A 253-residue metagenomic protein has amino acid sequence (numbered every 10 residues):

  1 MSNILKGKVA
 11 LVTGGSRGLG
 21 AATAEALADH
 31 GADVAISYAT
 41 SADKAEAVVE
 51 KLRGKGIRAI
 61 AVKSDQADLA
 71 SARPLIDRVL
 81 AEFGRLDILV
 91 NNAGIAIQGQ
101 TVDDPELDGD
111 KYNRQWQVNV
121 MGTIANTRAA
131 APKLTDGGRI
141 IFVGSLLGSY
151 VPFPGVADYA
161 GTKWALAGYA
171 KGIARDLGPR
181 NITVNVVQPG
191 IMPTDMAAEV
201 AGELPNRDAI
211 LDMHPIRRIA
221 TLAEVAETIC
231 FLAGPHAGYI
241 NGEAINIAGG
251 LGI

Functional and structural regions predicted by a protein language model:
V9, S16-R17: Conserved glycine-rich cofactor-binding loop
A42-D43, K63-L75, G109: The beta1-alpha1 cofactor-binding region of Rossmann-like NAD(H)/NADP(H)-dependent oxidoreductases
R73, A96-N113, P154-D158, A198-G202: Conserved mid-core segment of classical short-chain dehydrogenase/reductases
I95-A96, I141-A165, A170-P179, I191-M192: Catalytic loop of short-chain dehydrogenase/reductase
P132, R175-D176, G238: Alpha-helical segment proximal to the catalytic Tyr-Lys
G178, T183, I240-G242: Short, small/polar-rich loop/turn modules that mediate ligand/substrate recognition or access, typified
V186, D208-I240, I247-G249: C-terminal helical subdomain
